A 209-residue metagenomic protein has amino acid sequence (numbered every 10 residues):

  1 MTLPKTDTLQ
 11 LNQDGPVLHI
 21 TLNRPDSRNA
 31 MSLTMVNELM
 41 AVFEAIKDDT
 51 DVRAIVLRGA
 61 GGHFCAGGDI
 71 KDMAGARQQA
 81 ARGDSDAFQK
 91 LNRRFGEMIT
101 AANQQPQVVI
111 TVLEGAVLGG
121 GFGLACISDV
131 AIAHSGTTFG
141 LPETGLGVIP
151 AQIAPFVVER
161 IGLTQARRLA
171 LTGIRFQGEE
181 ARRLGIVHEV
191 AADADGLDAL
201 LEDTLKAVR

Functional and structural regions predicted by a protein language model:
M1-A60, D198: Conserved CoA-thioester-binding segment of acyl-CoA-metabolizing enzymes
F43, I99-A102, L205: Hydrophobic core positions within the conserved protein kinase catalytic domain
L57, D69, L124-C126, A181: Hydrophobic/aromatic residues within transmembrane alpha-helices of multi-pass small-molecule transporters
G59-E97: Glycine- (often His-adjacent) and acidic-residue-rich active-site loop that binds/positions the CoA thioester
G96-L146, R175: Glycine-rich beta-to-alpha active-site loop
V130, R168, T172-I174, E180 (+2 more regions): Well-ordered beta-strand positions
I132-T137, V187-R209: C-terminal long alpha-helix characteristic of the crotonase
P155-T164: Hydrophobic, secondary-structure "cap" segments at the distal end of domains
